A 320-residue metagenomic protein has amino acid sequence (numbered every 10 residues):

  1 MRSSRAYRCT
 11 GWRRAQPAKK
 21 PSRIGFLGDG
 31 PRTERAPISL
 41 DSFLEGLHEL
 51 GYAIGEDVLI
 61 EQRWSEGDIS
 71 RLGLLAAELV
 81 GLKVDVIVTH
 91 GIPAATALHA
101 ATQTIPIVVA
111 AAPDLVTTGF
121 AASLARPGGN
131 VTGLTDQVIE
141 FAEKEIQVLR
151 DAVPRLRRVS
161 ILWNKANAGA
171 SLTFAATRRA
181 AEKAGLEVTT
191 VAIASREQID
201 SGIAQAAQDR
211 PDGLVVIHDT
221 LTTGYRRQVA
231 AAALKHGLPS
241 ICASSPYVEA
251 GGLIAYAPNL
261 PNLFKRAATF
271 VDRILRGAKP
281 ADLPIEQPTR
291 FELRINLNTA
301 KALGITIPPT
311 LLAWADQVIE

Functional and structural regions predicted by a protein language model:
M1-E320: Short hydrophobic alpha-helices and adjacent helix-cap/hinge residues
